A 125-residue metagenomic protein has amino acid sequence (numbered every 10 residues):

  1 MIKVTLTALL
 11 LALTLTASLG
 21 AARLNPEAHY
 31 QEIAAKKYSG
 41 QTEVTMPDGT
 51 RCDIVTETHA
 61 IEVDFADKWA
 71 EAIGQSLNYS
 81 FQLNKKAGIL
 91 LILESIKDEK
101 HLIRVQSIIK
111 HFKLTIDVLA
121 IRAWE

Functional and structural regions predicted by a protein language model:
M1-L6: Bacterial N-terminal signal peptides that target proteins for export
T7-T16: Bacterial N-terminal signal peptides
T16-E57: Acidic-basic catalytic patches of nuclease active cores, encompassing PD-(D/E)XK and other metal-cofactor nuclease
E32, L77, Q106: Active-site phosphate/pyrophosphate- and oxyanion-stabilizing loops and adjacent acidic/basic residues in soluble
S39-Q41, D64-D67: Short, flexible loop segments at the rims of nucleotide/cofactor-binding pockets, characterized by
I54-F65, Y79: Conserved catalytic cores of phosphodiester-cleaving nucleases, focusing on short active-site segments
F65-A70, S80-E125: Nucleic-acid nuclease catalytic cores
E71-Q75: Short, surface-exposed coil-to-beta transition loops
